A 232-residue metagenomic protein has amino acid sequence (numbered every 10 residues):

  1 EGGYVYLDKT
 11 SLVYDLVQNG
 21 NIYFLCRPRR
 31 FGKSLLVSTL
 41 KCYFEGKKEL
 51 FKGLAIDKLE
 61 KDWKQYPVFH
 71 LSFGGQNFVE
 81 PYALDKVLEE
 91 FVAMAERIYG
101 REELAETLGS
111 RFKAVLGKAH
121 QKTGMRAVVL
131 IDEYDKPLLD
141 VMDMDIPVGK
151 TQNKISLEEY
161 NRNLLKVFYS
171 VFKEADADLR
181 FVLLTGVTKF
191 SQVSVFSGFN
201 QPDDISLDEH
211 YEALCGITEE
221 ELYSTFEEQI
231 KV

Functional and structural regions predicted by a protein language model:
E1-V232: Phosphate-binding site recognition
